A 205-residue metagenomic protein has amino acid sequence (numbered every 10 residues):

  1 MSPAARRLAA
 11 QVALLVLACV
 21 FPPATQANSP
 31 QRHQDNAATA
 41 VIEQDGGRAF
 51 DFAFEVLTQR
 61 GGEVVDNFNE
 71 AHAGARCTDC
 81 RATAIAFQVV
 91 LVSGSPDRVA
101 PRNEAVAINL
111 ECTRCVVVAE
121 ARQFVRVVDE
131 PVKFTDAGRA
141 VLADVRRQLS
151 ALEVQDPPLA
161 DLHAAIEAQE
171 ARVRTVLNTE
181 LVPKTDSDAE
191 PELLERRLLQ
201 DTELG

Functional and structural regions predicted by a protein language model:
M1-V12: Bacterial N-terminal signal peptides that target proteins for export
Q11-V20: Bacterial N-terminal signal peptides
C19-S29: Bacterial Sec-dependent signal peptides at the C-terminal "C-region" and cleavage site
A27-G205: Low-complexity repeat regions of mature extracellularly deployed or surface/particle-associated proteins
